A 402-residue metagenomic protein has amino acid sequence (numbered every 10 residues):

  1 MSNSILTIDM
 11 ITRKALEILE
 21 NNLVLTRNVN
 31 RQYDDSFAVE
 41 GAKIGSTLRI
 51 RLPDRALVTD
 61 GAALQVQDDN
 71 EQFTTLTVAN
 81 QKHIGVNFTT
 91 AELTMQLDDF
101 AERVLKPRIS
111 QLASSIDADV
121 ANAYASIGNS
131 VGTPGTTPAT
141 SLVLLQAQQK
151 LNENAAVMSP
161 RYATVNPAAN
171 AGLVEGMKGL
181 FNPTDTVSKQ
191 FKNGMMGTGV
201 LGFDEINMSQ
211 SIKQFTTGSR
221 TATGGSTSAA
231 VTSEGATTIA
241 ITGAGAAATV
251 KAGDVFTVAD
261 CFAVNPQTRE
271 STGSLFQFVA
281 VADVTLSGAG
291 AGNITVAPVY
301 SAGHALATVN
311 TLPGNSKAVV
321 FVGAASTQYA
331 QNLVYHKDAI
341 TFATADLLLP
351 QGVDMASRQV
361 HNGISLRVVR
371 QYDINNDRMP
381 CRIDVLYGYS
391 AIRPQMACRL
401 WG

Functional and structural regions predicted by a protein language model:
M1-T74: N-terminal "assembly arms/tails" that initiate or stabilize quaternary assembly in self-assembling proteins
S2-I5, I11-K14, R51, N87 (+3 more regions): Long, position-biased, composition-driven segments near the start of the mature protein
F37-V39, Q148-N154, K192-T198, G245-A247 (+1 more regions): A generic local secondary-structure boundary/capping motif
I50, L76-V143, N152-A169, M195-M208 (+1 more regions): Long, contiguous amphipathic alpha-helices that act as assembly "spine/axial" helices in icosahedral shell and virion
V58-G61, G172-E175, P266-Q267, S390-I392: Short helix/loop capping segments that flank catalytic or ligand/cofactor-binding pockets
L97-D99, A240-A246, V369-N375: Exposed beta-sheet edge/beta-hairpin loop segments within beta-rich domains
G172-A297, L400: Autoprocessing Asn-cyclization modules and mimics
N193, G202, S274-M396: Internal mixed-charge
